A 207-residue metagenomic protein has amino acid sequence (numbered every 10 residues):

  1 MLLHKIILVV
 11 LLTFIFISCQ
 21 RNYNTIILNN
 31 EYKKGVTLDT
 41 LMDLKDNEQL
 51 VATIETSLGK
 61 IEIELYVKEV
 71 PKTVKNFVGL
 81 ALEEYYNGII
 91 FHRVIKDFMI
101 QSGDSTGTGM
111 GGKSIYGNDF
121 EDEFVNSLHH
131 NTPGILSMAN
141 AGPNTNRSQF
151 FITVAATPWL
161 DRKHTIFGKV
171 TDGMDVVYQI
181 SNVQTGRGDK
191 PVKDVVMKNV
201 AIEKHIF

Functional and structural regions predicted by a protein language model:
L3, I7, F16-F207: Cyclophilin-like peptidyl-prolyl cis-trans isomerases
L12-T13: Short, linear, compositionally biased motifs with a strong N-terminal bias
